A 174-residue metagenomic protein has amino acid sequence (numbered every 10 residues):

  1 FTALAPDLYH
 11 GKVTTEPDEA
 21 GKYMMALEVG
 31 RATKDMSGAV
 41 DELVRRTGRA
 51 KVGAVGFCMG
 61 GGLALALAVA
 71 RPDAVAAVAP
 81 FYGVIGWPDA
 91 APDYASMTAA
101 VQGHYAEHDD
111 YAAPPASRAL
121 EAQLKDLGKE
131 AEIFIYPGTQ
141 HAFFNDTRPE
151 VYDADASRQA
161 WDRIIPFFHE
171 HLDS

Functional and structural regions predicted by a protein language model:
F1-S174: N-terminal cap/leader regions of alpha/beta-hydrolase-fold enzymes, predominantly small-molecule hydrolases
